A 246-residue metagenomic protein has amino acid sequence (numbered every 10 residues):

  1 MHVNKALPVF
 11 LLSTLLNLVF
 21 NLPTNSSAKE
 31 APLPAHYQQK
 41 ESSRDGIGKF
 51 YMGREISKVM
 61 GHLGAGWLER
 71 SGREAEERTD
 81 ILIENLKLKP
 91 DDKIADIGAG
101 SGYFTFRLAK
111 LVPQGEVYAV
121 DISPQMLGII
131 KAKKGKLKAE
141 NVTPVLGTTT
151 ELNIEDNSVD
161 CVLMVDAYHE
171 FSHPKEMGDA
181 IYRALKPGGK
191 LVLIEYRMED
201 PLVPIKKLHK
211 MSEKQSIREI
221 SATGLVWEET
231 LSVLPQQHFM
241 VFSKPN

Functional and structural regions predicted by a protein language model:
E30-K87, K93: Class I SAM-dependent transferase core
K89, V112-P113, F171-S172, L185-P187: Helix-to-beta-strand junctions that scaffold the AdoMet/dcAdoMet cofactor pocket in Class I SAM-dependent enzymes
A95-E151: Class I SAM-dependent methyltransferase SAM/SAH-binding core
T150-C161: A short acidic, Gly/Pro-enriched loop at the edge of an enzyme's catalytic core that lines a small-molecule cofactor
D160-P174: A short SAM/SAH-binding and catalytic strip from SAM-dependent methyltransferases
K175-K190: A short glycine-rich, Lys/Arg-flanked "PGG" loop and its adjoining helix->strand segment in the class I
V192-I217: Conserved class I S-adenosyl-L-methionine
E228-E229, V233-N246: Core SAM-dependent methyltransferase catalytic element
